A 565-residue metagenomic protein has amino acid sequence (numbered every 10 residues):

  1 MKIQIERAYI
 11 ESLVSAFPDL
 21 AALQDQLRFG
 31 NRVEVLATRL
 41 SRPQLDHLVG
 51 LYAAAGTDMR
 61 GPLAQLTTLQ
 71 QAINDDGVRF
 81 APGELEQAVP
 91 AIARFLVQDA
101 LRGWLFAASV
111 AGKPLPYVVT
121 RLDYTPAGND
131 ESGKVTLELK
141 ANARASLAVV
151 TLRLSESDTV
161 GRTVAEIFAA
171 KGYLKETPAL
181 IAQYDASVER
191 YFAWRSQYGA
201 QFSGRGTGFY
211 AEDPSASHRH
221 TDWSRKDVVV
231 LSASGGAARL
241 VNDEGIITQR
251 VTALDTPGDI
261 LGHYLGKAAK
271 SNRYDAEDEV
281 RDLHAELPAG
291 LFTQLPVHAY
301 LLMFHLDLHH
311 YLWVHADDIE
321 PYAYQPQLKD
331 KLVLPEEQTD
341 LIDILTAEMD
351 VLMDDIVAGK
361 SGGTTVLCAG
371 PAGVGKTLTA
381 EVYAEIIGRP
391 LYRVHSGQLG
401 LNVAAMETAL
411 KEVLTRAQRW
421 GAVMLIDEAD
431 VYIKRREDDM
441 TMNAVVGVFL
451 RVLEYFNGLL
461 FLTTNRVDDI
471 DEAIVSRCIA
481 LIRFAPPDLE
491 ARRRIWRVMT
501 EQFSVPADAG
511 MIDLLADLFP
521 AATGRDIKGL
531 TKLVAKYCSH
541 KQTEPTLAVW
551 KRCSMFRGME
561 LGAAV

Functional and structural regions predicted by a protein language model:
M1, E6, L328, L332-L515: Walker A/P-loop NTP-binding motif of AAA+ ATPase domains
M1-A347: AAA+ P-loop ATPase mechanoenzymes
L122, V135-L139, K376, F519 (+2 more regions): Generic low-polarity alpha-helical segments
V150-L152, D318-P321, A347, R393 (+6 more regions): Surface-exposed beta-strand edges and their flanking turn/coil or helix-capping segments
A285-L287, F292-T293, Y300, L308 (+11 more regions): Mixed-charge, polar/low-complexity N-terminal
D468, S476-R477, L489-V565: C-terminal alpha-helical "lid" subdomain
